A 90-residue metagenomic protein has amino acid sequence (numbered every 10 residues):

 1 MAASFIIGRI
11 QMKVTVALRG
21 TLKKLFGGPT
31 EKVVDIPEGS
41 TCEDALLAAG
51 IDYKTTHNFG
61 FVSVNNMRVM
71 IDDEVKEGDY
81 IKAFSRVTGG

Functional and structural regions predicted by a protein language model:
A2-G89: Ubiquitin-like/PB1-type beta-grasp interaction modules and other compact soluble beta-rich domains
